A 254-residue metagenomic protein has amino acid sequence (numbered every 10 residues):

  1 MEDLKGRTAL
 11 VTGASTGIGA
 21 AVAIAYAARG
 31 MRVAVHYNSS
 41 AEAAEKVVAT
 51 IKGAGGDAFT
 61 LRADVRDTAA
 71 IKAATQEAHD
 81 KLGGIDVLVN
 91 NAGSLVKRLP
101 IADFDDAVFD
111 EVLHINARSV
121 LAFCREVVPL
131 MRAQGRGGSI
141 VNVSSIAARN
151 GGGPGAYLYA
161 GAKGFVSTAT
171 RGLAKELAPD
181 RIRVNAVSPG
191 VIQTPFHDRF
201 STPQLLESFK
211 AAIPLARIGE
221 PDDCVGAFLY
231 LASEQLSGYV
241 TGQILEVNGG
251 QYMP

Functional and structural regions predicted by a protein language model:
S15-T16: Conserved glycine-rich cofactor-binding loop
A41, R62-T75, D106, D223: The beta1-alpha1 cofactor-binding region of Rossmann-like NAD(H)/NADP(H)-dependent oxidoreductases
L82, I182, E220-V247, Y252: C-terminal substrate-recognition "lid" of short-chain dehydrogenase/reductases
L99-I101, D105-L113, F209: Substrate-binding pocket helix/loop in short-chain dehydrogenase/reductase
C124, A162, T170: Active-site helix of classical SDR
P129, K175-P179: Alpha-helical segment proximal to the catalytic Tyr-Lys
S145: Residue(s) in the substrate-gating loop at a strand-loop-helix junction that position the organic substrate next
